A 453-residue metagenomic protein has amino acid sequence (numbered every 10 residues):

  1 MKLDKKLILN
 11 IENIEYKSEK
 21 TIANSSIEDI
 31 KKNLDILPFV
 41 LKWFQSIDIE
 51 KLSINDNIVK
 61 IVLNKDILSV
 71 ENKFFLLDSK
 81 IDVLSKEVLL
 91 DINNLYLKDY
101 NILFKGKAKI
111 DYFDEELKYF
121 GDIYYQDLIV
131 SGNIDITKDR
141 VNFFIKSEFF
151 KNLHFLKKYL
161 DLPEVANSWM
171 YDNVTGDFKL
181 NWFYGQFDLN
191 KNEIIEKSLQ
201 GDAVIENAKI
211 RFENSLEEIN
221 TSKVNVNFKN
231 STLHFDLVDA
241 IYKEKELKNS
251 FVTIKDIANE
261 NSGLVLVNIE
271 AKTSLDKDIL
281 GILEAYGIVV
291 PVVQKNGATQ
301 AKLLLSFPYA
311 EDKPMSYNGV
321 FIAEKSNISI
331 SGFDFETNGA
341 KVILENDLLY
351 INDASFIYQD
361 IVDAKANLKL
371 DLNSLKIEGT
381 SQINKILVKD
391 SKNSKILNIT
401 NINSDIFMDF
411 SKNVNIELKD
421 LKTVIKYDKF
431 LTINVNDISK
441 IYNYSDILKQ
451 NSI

Functional and structural regions predicted by a protein language model:
M1, L9, I14-I58, K86-Y125 (+7 more regions): Extended amphipathic, helix-rich lipid-handling scaffolds
I61-S79: N-terminal glycine/threonine-rich, aromatic-flanked beta-hairpin/loop signature
D114-K118, Y125-I129, H234, I241-E244: Repeat-solenoid scaffold signature
L216, G332-F335: Outer-membrane beta-barrel translocator domains and adjoining extracellular loop/strand segments of Gram-negative
V226, L233-Y242, E246-V252, G263 (+4 more regions): A generic structured-segment signal
